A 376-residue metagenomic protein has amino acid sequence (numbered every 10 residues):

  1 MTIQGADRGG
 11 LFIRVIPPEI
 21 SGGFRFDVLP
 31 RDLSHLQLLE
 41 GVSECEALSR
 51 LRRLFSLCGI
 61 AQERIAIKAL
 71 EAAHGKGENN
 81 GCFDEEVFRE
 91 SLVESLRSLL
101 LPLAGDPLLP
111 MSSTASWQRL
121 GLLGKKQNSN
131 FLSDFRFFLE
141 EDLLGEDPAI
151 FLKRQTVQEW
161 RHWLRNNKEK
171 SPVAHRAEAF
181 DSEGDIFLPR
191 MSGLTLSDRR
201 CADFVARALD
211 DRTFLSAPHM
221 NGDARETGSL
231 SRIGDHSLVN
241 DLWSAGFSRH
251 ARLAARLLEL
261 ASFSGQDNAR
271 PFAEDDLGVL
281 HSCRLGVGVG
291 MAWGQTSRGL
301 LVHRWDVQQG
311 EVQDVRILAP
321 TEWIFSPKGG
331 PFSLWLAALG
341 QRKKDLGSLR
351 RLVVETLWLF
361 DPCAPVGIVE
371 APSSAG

Functional and structural regions predicted by a protein language model:
M1-R298, A319-G376: Active-site bordering "gate/hinge" segments that shape substrate access to catalytic or cofactor-binding pockets
V307: Short, acidic, Ser/Thr-enriched surface-loop or helix-capping motifs
G310: Mixed-charge (Asp/Glu-Lys/Arg
